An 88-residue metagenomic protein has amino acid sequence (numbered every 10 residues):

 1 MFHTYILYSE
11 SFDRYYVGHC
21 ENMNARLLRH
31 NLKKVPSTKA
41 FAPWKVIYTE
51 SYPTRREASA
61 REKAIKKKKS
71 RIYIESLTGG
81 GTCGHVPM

Functional and structural regions predicted by a protein language model:
M1-P36, A42, V46-Y52, R56-R71 (+1 more regions): GIY-YIG nuclease catalytic motif and its immediate N-terminal context
